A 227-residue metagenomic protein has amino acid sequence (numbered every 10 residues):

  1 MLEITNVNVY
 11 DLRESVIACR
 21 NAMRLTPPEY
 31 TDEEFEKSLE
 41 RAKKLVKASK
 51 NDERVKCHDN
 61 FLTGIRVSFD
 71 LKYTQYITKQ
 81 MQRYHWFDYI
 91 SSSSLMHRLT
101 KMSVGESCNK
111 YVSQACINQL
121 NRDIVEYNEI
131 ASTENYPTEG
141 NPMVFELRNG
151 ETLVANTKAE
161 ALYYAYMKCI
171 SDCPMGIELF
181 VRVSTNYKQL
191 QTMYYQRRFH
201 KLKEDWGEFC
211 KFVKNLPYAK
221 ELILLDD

Functional and structural regions predicted by a protein language model:
M1-D227: Family-specific signature for flavin-dependent thymidylate synthase
